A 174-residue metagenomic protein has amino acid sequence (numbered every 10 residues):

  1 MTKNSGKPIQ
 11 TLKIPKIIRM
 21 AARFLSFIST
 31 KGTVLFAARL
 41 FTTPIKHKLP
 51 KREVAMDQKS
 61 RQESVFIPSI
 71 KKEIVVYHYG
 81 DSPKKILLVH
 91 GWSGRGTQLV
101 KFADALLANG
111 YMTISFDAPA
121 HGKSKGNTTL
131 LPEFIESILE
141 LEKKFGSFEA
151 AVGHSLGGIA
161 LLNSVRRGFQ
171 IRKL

Functional and structural regions predicted by a protein language model:
Q10-F66: An N-terminal hydrophobic leader/cap segment in hydrolases
Q62-S64, P68-H78: A short loop-to-beta-strand scaffold at the N-terminal edge of the catalytic core in hydrolase folds
Y79-I86: Proline/glycine-enriched tight loop/beta-turn segments at coil->beta junctions that connect or precede beta-strands
P83, G91-G94: Active-site glycine-rich loops that stabilize anionic/oxyanionic intermediates across multiple enzyme folds
G96, A103-K125: Conserved alpha/beta-hydrolase
N127-E149: Alpha/beta-hydrolase active-site loop
A150-V152, Q170-L174: A conserved short beta-strand
V152-L161: Gly/Ala-rich beta-loop-alpha elbow adjacent to hydrolase catalytic centers
